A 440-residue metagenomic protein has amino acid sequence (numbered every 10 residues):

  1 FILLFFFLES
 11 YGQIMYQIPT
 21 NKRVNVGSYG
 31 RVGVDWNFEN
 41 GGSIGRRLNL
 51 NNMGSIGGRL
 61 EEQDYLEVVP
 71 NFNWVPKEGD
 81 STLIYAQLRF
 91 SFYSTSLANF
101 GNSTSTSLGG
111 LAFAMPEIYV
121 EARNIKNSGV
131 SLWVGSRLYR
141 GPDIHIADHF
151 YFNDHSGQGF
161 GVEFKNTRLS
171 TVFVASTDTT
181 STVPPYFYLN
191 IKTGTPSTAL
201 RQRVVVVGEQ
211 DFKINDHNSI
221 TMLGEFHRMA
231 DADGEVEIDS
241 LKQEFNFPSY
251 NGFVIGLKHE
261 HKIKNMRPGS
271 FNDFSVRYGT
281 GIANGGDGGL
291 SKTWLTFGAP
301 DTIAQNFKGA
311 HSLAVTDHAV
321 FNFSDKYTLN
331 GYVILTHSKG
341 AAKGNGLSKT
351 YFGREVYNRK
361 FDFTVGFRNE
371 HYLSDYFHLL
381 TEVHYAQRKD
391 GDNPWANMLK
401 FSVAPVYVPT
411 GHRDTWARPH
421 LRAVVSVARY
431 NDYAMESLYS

Functional and structural regions predicted by a protein language model:
G12, G33-G58, L97-P116, N127-D216 (+4 more regions): Surface-exposed coil loops of outer-membrane beta-barrel proteins
G12-L132, K165, V320, R368-H371 (+3 more regions): Beta-barrel outer-membrane channel/assembly domains of diderm bacteria
Q13-V26, N73-A86, R123-W133, F164-S170 (+6 more regions): Short loop/turn motifs that connect adjacent beta-strands in outer-membrane beta-barrel proteins
N21, R59-Y65, L108-E117, Y151-G157 (+10 more regions): Transmembrane beta-barrel outer-membrane domains
V32-F38, W74, F90-S96, S136-R140 (+9 more regions): Transmembrane beta-strands of outer-membrane beta-barrel pores
E67-V69, E117-Y119, G159-G161, V205-E209 (+4 more regions): Membrane-embedded beta-strand positions in outer-membrane beta-barrel channels/transporters
R168, H217-M229, E237-K242, N246-G391 (+1 more regions): Detector for outer-membrane/organellar transmembrane beta-barrel domains, recognizing the amphipathic beta-strand
A396-M398, V403-S440: Predominantly the C-terminal beta-signal and adjacent terminal strand-loop region of outer-membrane beta-barrel
